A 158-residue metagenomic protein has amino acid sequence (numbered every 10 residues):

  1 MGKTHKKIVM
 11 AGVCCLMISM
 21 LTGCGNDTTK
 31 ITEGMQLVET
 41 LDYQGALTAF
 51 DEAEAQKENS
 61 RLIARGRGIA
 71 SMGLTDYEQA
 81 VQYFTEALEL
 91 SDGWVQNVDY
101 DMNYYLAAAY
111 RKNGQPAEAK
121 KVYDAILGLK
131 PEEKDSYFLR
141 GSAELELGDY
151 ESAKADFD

Functional and structural regions predicted by a protein language model:
D27-T28, R61-L62, V95-Q96, Y100-D101 (+1 more regions): Helix-start (N-cap) detector for alpha-helical repeat units in TPR-like alpha-solenoids, especially tetratricopeptide
E39-T40, G73, K112, E146: Register position in tetratricopeptide repeats
D51-A55, E86-E89, D124-G128: Conserved structural position within tetratricopeptide repeats
